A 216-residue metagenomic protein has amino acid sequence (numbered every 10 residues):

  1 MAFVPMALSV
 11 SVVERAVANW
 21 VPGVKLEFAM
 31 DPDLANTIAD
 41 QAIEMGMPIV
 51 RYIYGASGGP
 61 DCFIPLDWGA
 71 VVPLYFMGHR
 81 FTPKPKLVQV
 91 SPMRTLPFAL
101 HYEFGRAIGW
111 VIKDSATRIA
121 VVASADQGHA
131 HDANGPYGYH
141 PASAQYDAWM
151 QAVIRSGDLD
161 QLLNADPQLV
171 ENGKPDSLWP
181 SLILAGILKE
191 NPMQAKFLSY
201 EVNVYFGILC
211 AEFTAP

Functional and structural regions predicted by a protein language model:
M1-R106, G135-P216: Flexible, D/E/H-enriched segments
V90, T117-A125: Beta-strand elements within well-structured catalytic alpha/beta cores of enzymes that handle phosphate/sulfate esters
R106-D114, I119: Non-transmembrane, aqueous-exposed alpha-helical and coiled segments at domain scale
G128-A130, G135: A structural signal for small-residue-enriched, beta-sheet-centric alpha/beta enzyme cores and oligomeric scaffold folds
